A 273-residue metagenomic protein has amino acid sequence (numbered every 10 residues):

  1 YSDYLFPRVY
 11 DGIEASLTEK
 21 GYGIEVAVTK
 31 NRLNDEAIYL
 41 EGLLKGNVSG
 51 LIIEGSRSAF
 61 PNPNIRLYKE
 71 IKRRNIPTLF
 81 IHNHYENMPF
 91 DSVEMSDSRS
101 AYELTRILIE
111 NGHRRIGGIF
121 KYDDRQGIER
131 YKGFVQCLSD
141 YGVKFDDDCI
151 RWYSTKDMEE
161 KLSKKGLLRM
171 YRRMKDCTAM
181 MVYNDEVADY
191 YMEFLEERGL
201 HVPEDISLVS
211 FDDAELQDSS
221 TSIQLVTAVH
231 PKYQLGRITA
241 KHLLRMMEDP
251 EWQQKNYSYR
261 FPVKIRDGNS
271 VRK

Functional and structural regions predicted by a protein language model:
Y1-R106, Y171-R172: Alpha-helical recognition/docking segments in bacterial nutrient-uptake and carbohydrate-utilization systems
L17-V28, I116-G118, V135-L162: Short beta-strand elements in bilobed, periplasmic/extracellular small-molecule ligand-binding domains
A27, E54, I81, G118-I119 (+3 more regions): Short hydrophobic segments within beta-strands
S49, H113-I116, T178: Short acidic/polar active-site loop segments enriched in Thr and Asp
P89-G118, Q136, E159-R169, A188 (+1 more regions): Hydrophobic alpha-helical segments within soluble ligand-binding/sensing domains
D97, G127, Y183-D185: Helix N-cap/beta->alpha junction signal
Y102-K144, K255-S270: An alpha-beta-alpha
K164-K273: Flexible loop/turn connectors
